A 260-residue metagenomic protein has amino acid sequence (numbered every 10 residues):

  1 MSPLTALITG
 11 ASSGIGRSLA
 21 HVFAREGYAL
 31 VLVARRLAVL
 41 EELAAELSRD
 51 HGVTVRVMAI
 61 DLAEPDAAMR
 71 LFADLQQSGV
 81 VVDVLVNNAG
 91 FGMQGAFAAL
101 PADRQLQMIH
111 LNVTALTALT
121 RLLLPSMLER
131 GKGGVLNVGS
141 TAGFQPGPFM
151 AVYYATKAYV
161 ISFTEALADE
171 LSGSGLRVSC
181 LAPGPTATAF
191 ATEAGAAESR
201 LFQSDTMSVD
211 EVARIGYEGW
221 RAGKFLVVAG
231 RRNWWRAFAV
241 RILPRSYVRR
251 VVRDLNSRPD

Functional and structural regions predicted by a protein language model:
S12-S13: Conserved glycine-rich cofactor-binding loop
E26-L43: Conserved glycine-rich Rossmann-like NAD(P)H-binding loop of the short-chain dehydrogenase/reductase
N88-M93: Conserved NAD(P)H cofactor-binding loop of Rossmann-fold oxidoreductase domains
A96-A98, R104-I109: Substrate-binding pocket helix/loop in short-chain dehydrogenase/reductase
T120, T156: Active-site helix of classical SDR
S140: Residue(s) in the substrate-gating loop at a strand-loop-helix junction that position the organic substrate next
A168-W235, S246: SDR active-site lid
